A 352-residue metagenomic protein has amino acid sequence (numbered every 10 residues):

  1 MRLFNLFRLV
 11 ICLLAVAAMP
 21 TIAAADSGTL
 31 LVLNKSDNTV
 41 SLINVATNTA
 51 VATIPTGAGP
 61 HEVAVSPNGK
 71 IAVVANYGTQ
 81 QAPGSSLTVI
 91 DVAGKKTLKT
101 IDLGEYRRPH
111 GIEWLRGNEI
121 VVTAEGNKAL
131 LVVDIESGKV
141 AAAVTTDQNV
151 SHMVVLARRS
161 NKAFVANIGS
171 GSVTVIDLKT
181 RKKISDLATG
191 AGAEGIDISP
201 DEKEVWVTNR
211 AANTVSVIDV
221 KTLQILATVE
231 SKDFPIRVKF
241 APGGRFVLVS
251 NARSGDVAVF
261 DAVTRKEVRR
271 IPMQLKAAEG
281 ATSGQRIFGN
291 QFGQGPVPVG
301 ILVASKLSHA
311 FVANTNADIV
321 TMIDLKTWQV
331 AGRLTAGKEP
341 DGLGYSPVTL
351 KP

Functional and structural regions predicted by a protein language model:
M1-I11: Bacterial N-terminal signal peptides that target proteins for export
N5, V16, P20-P352: Predominantly soluble domains enriched in secretory-pathway, periplasmic, or organellar proteins
